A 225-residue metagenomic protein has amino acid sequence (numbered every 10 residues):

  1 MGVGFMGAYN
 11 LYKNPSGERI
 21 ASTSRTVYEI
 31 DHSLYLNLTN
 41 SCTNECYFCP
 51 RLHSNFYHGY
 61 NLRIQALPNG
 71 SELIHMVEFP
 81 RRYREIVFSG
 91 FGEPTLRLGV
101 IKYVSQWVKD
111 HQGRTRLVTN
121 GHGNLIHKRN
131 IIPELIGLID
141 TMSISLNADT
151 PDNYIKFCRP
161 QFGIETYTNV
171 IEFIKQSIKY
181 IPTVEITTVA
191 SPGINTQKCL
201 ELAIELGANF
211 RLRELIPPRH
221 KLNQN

Functional and structural regions predicted by a protein language model:
G2-P15, A21-S24, F79-R81, I86 (+1 more regions): Auxiliary Fe-S-binding modules of radical SAM enzymes
A21-P68: Canonical Radical SAM [4Fe-4S] cluster-binding loop centered on the CxxxCxxC motif and its immediate flanking residues
S33-Y35, E85-S89, R114-R116, T141-S143 (+2 more regions): Structural preference for beta-strand elements that scaffold enzyme active sites
L52, R114-T119, F162, T168-N169 (+1 more regions): Contiguous, function-dense segments enriched for cysteine-driven chemistry and partner/ligand-binding capacity
F56-I74, P94-G137, A148-D149, V189-Q197: Canonical radical SAM enzyme core domain
G59-Q65, K156-I164: Short glycine-enriched, charge-decorated loop/helix-capping segments at active-site entrances that position
S71-F91: Short Fe-S-cluster ligation motifs
I136-P151, F210-I216: Non-cysteine beta-strand/loop elements that form the S-adenosyl-L-methionine
